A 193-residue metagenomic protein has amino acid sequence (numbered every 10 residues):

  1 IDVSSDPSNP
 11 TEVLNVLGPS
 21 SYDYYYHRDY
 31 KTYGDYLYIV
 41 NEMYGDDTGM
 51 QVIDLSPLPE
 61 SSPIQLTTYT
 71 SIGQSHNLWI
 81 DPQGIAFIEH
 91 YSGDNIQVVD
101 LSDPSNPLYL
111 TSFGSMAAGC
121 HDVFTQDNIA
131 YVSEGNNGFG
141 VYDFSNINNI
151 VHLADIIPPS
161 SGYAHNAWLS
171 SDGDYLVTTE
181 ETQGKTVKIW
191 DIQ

Functional and structural regions predicted by a protein language model:
I1-Q193: Feature marking well-ordered beta-strand scaffolds used for ligand recognition
